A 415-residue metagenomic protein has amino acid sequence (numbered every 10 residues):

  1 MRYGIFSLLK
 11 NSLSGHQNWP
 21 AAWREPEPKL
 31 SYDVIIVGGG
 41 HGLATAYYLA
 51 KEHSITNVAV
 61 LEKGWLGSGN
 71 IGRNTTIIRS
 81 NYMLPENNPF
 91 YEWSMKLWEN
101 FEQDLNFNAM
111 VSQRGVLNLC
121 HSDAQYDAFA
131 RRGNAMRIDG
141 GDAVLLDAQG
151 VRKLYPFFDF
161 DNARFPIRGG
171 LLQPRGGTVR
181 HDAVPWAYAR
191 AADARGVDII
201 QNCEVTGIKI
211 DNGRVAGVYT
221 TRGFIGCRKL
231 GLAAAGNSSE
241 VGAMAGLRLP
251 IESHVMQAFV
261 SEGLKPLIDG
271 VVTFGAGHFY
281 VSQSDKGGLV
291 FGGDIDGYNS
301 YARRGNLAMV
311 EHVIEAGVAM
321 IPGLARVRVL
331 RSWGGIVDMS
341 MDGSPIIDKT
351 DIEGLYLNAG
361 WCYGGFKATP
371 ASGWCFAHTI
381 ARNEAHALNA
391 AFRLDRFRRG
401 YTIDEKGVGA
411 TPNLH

Functional and structural regions predicted by a protein language model:
M1-D33, K51-I55: Extreme N-terminal leader/targeting segments of oxidoreductases
A50-I71: Glycine-rich FAD pyrophosphate-binding loop
T75-F157, H278, A308, A316-V318: Dinucleotide-binding Rossmann-like beta1-alpha1 core, especially the glycine-rich loop that anchors the ADP
P89-E92, L119-A128, L171-R190, I200 (+1 more regions): Short beta-strand to alpha-helix junction loop
L171-K229: Helical element adjacent to the flavin cofactor pocket in flavoenzyme catalytic cores
T220-D269: Central helical "cap/lid" subdomain
R248, G263-Y356: Active-site lid/adjacent beta-loop-alpha segment flanking the redox-cofactor pocket in flavoenzymes
V318-H415: C-terminal catalytic lobe of FAD-dependent flavoproteins
